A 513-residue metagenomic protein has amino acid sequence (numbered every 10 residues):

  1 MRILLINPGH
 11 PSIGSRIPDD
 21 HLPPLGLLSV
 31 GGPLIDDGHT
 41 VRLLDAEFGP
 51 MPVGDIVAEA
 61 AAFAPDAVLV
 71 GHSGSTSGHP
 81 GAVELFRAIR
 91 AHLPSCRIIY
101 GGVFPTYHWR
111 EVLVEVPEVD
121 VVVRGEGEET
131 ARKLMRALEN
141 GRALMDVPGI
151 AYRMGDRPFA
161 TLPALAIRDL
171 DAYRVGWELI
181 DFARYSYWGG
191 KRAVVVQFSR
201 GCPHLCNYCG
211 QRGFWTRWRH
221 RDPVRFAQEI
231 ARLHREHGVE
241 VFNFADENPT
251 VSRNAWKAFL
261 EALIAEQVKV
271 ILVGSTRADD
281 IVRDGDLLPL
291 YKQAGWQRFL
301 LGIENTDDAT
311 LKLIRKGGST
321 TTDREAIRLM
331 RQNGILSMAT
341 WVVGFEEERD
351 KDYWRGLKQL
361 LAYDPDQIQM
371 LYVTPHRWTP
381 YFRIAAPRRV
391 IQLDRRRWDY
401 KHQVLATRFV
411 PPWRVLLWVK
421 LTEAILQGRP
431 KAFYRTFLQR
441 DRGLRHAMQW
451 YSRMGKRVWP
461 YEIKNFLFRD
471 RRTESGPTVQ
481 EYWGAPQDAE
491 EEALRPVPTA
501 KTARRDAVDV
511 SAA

Functional and structural regions predicted by a protein language model:
I3-L5, D66, S95, P380-A513: Radical SAM enzyme core and accessory elements
L4, G9-R16, V147, R153-F198: N-terminal [4Fe-4S]-dependent radical SAM core
S12-I13, W109, G155, H204 (+6 more regions): Flexible glycine/acidic-rich beta-alpha junction loops that bind and position SAM and/or redox cofactors in anaerobic
D20, G26, P33-I167, Y372-W378: Glycine-rich beta-alpha loop elements in corrinoid/cobalamin-binding modules across cobalamin-dependent enzymes
L22, D171-M338, F345, K358: Radical SAM [4Fe-4S] cluster-binding motif and immediate context
V30, I56-E59, G78, A82-I89 (+8 more regions): A general structural detector for well-ordered alpha-helical segments in enzyme core domains, enriched
A60, P65, F259-L263, R349-P365 (+1 more regions): Short, electropositive alpha-helical surface patch
V112-E129, L288-F299, R355-M370: Structural recognition of alpha->loop->beta junctions
